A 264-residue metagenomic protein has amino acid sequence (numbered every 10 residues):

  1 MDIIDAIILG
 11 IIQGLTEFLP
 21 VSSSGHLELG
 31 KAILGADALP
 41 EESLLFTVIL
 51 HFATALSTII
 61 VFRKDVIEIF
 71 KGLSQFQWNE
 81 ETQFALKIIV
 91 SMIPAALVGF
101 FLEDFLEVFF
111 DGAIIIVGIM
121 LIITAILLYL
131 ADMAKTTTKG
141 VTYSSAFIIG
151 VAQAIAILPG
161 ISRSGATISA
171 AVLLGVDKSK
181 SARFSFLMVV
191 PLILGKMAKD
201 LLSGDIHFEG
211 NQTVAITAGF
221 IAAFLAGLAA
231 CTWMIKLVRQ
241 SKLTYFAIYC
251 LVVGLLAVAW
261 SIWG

Functional and structural regions predicted by a protein language model:
M1-G264: Multi-pass membrane proteins that catalyze or facilitate reactions on polyprenyl-/lipid-phosphate substrates and their
